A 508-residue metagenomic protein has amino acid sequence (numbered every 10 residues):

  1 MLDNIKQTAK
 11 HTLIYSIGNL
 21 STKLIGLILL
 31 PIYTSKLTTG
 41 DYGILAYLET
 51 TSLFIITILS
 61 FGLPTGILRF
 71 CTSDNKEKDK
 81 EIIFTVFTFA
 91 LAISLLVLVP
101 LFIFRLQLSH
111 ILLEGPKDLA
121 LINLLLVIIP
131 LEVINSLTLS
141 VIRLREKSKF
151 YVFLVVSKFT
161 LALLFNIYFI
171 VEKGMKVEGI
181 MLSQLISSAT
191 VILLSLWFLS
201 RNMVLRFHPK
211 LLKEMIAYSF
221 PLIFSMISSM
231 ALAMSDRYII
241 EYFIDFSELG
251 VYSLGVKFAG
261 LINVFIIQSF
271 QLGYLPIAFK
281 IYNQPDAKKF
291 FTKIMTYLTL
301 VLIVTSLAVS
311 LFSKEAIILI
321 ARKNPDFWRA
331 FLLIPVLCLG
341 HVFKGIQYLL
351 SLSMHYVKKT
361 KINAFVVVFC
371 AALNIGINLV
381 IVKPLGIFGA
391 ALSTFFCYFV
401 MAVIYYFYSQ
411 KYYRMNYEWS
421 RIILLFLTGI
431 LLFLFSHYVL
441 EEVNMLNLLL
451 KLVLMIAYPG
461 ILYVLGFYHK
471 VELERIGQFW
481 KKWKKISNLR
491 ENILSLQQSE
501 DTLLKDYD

Functional and structural regions predicted by a protein language model:
M1-N4, T8, V177-E178, L193-A233 (+4 more regions): Interhelical loop/hinge segments that connect adjacent transmembrane helices in multipass membrane
L2, V439-D508: Membrane-proximal transmembrane or re-entrant/amphipathic helices at the cytosolic face
I5, R105-L125, S310-G340: Interfacial segments at transmembrane-helix termini and the short loops linking adjacent helices
Q7-T65, I93-F102, I128, F159-L163 (+3 more regions): Signature of the first transmembrane helix
L27-D41, S109-L112, M230-L261, F265 (+3 more regions): Helix-terminus/linker motif at the lipid-water interface of multi-pass membrane proteins
S60-N75, L144, G255, A259-T296 (+1 more regions): Helix-loop junctions and terminal segments of transmembrane helices in multi-pass membrane transport/translocation
F70, L131-L154, E178, L199 (+2 more regions): Membrane-interface junctions at transmembrane-helix termini in multi-pass inner-membrane proteins
L119, N123, V152-S200, Y218 (+4 more regions): Hydrophobic alpha-helical transmembrane segments
